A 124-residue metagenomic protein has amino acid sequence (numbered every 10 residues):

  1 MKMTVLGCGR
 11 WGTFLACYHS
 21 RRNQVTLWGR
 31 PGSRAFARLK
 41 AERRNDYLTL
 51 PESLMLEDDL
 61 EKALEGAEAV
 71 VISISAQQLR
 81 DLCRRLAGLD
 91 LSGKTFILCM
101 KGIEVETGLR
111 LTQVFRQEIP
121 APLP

Functional and structural regions predicted by a protein language model:
M1-D58: NAD(P)+-binding Rossmann beta1-loop-alpha1 motif at the extreme N-terminus of oxidoreductases
P31-F36, L60, K101-G108: A broad, low-specificity signal for short, low-complexity segments enriched in glycine/proline and polar/charged
L50, A69-P124: Rossmann-like NAD(P)(H) cofactor-binding subdomain of soluble oxidoreductases
L60-E61, A76: Residues at or immediately preceding the N-termini of alpha-helices
A63-E65: A short, aliphatic-rich alpha-helical micro-motif
